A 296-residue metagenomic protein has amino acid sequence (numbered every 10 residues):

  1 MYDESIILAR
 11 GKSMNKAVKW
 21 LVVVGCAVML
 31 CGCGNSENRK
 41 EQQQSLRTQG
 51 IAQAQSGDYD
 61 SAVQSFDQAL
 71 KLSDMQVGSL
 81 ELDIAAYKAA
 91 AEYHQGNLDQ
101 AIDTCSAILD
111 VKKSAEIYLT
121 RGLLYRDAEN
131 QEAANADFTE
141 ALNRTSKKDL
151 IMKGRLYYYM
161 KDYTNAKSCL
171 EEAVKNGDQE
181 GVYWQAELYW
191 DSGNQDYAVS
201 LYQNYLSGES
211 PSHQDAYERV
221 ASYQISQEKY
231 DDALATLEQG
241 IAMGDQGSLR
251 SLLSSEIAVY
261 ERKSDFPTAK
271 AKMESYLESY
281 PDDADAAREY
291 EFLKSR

Functional and structural regions predicted by a protein language model:
M29-G32: C-terminal motif of bacterial Sec signal peptides marking the signal peptidase cleavage site
Q42-L72, D83, Y87-H94, L123 (+1 more regions): Alpha-helical segment of the N-proximal tetratricopeptide repeat
T48, L80-D83, Y87, T120 (+5 more regions): Canonical tetratricopeptide repeat
Q55, A90, H94, D127-A128 (+7 more regions): Register position in tetratricopeptide repeats
L80, K113, T145-S146, G177-D178 (+4 more regions): Short helix-capping/linker turns of helical repeat alpha-solenoids
